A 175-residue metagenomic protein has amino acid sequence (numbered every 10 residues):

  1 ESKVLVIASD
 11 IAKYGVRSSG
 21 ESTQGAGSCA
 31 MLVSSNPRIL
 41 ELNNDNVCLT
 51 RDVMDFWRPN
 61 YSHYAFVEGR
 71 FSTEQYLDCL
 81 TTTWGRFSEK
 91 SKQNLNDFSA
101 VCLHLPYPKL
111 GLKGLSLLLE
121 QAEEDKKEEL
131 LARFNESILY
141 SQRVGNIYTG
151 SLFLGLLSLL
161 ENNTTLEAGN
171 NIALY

Functional and structural regions predicted by a protein language model:
E1, A8-K13, N36-P37: Acidic, glycine-rich active-site loops and adjacent beta-strand->loop/helix elements that engage anionic groups
E1, E21, H104-Y175: Claisen-condensing/thiolase-fold acyl-transfer catalytic domains that form or cleave C-C bonds in fatty acid
A8, R51-A65, P106-L112, Q142: Acyl-CoA/ACP chain-elongation machinery
A12-R17, L152: Short glycine/serine/threonine-rich phosphate/pyrophosphate-binding segments that cradle anionic phosphate groups
S18-G85: Condensing-enzyme catalytic core mediating Claisen C-C bond formation in acyl metabolism
F66-L77, V101-L105, Q142-N146: Hydrophobic alpha-helical scaffolding
T81-S99, L159-T165: Phosphate/pyrophosphate-binding loops at sites that engage ATP/ADP/AMP, CoA/4′-phosphopantetheine, polyphosphate
